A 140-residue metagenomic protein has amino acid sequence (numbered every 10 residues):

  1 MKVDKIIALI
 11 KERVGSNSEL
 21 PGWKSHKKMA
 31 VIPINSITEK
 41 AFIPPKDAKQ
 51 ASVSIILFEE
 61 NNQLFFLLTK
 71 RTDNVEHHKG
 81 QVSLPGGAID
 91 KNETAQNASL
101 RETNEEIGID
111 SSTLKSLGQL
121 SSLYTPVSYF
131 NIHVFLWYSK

Functional and structural regions predicted by a protein language model:
M1-Q81, A88-E105, I109-K140: N-terminal leader/linker segments that precede catalytic domains of diphosphate-processing enzymes
